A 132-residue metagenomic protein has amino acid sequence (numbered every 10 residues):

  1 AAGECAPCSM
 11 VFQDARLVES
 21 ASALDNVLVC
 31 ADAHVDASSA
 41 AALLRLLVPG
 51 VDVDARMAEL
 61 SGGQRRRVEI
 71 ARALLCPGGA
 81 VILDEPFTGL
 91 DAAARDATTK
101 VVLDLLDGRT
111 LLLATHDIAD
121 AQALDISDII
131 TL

Functional and structural regions predicted by a protein language model:
D14, S20-A33: Q-loop/switch helix immediately C-terminal to the Walker
A37-D52: Conserved ABC ATPase "signature" region
R56, E85-P86: Walker B catalytic motif
R56-L60, Q64: Conserved ABC ATPase signature
I70: Hydrophobic anchor residue at the start of the ABC signature
D84, D91: ABC-family nucleotide-binding domains
R95-D107: Helical segment within the ABC ATPase nucleotide-binding domain
